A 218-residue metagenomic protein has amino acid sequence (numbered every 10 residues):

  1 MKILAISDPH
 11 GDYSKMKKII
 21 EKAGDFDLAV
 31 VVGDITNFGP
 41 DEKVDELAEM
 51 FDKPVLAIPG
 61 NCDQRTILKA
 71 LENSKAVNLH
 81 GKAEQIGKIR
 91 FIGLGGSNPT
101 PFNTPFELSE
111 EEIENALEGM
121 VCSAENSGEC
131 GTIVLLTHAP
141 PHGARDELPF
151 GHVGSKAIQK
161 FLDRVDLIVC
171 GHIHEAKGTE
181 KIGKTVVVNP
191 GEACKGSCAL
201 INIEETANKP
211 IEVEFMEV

Functional and structural regions predicted by a protein language model:
M1, D27, K53, C130-T132: Short coil/turn segments at beta-strand junctions that form active-site/ligand-binding loops
K2-H10, K88-S97, V134-H138, V186-G191 (+1 more regions): Active-site-proximal beta-strand elements of phosphoester/diester hydrolases
I6-I86: Core catalytic region of metal-dependent phosphoesterases/phosphodiesterases, especially metallo-beta-lactamase-like
D8, A29, D34, G60 (+6 more regions): Divalent metal-coordination and catalytic microenvironments
H10-K15, T36-D41, N61-L68, N98-F102 (+3 more regions): Active-site environment of divalent metal-dependent phosphoester hydrolases
K15, E84-G87, L108, K156-R164 (+1 more regions): Binuclear metal-dependent phosphoesterase catalytic core
F51-V55, G131, R164-D166, K184-T185: A short helix->loop->beta-strand "cap" motif at the edges of active sites that frequently abuts
D63-A157: Conserved catalytic scaffold of divalent metal-dependent phosphoesterases
